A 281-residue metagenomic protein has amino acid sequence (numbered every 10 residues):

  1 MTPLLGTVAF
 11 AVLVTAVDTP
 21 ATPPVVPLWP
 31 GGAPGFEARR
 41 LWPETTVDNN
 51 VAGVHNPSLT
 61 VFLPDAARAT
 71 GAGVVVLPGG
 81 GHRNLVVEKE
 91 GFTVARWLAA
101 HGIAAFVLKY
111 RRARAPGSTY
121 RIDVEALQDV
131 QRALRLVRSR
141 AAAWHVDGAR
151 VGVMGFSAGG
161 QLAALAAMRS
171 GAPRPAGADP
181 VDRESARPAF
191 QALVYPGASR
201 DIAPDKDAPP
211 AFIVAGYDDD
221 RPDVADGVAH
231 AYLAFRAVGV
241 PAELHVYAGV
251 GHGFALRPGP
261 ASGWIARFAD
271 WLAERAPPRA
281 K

Functional and structural regions predicted by a protein language model:
T19-R68: N-terminal cap/lid segment of alpha/beta-hydrolase-fold proteins
T70-G79: Short beta-strand element of the alpha/beta-hydrolase
V86-V87, T93, R111-H145, L256-G263: Catalytic nucleophile-loop/oxyanion-hole region of alpha/beta-hydrolase and closely related hydrolase-like folds
V87-F106, A229, L233: Short amphipathic alpha-helix adjacent to the substrate-entry channel of hydrolases
Q128-A208: Primarily recognizes the serine-hydrolase "nucleophile elbow" in alpha/beta-hydrolase and SGNH/GDSL folds
F212-A215: Short beta-strand/loop motif that positions the catalytic acidic residue of the alpha/beta-hydrolase fold
D220-V228: Conserved alpha/beta-hydrolase "acid-adjacent" motif
R236-K281: C-terminal catalytic histidine-bearing segment of alpha/beta-hydrolase fold enzymes
